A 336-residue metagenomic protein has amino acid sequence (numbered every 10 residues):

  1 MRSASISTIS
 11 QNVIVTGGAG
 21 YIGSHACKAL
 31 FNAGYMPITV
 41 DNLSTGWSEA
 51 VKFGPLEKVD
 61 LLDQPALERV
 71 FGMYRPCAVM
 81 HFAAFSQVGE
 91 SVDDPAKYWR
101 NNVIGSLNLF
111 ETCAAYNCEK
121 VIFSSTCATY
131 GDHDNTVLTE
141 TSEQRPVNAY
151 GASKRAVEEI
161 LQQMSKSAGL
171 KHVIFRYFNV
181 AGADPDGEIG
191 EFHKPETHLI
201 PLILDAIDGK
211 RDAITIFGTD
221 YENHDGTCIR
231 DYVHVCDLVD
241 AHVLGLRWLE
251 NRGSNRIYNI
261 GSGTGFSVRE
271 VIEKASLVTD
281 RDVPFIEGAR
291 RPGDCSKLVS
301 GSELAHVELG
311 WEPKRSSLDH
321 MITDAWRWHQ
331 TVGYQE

Functional and structural regions predicted by a protein language model:
M1-A181: N-terminal Rossmann-like NAD(P)+-binding domain of SDR-like oxidoreductases, especially those catalyzing
C27, V88, V103-S106, V157 (+5 more regions): Alpha-helical structural signal
S48, F178-L199, G209-R230: Short, flexible, glycine-rich and Lys/Arg-enriched loop motifs at helix boundaries that contact anionic partners
V59, D63, F192-E196, T264 (+2 more regions): Residue-level signature of the cytosolic catalytic core of signaling kinases
L62, A83-S86, Y98, P195 (+3 more regions): Glycosyltransferase donor-binding loop in the core domain
W99, V147-R155, I189-P201, D231-Y232: Short-chain dehydrogenase/reductase
L202-E336: C-terminal substrate-binding subdomain of Rossmann-fold SDR/epimerase-dehydratase oxidoreductases
